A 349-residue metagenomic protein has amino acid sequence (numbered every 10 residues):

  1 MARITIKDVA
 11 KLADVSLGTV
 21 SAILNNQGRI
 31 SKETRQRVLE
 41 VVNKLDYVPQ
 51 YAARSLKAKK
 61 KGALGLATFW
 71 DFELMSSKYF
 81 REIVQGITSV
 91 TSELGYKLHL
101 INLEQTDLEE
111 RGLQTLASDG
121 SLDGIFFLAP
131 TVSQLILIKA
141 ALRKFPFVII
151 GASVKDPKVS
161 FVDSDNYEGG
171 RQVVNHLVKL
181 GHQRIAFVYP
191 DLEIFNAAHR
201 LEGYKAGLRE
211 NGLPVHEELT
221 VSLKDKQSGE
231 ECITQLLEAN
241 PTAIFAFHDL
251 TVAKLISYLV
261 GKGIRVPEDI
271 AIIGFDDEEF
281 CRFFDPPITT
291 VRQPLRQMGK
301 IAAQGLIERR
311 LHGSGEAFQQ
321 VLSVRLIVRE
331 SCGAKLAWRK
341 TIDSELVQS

Functional and structural regions predicted by a protein language model:
M1, A63-N175, C232-A239, L250: Alpha-helical recognition/docking segments in bacterial nutrient-uptake and carbohydrate-utilization systems
M1-G62, S349: N-terminal helix-turn-helix DNA-binding module of bacterial transcription factors
S16, G62, L122-D123, H182-I185 (+1 more regions): Short acidic/polar active-site loop segments enriched in Thr and Asp
T19, L56-L74, H176, R184-P190: Short beta-strand segments enriched in small/hydrophobic residues
W70-E82, L100-E109, V162-Q172, V188-C232 (+4 more regions): Hinge/beta->alpha junction and helix N-cap segments in small-molecule ligand-binding domains
Q183-I185, V215-E218, V266-A271: Short acidic capping loops at alpha-helix termini that bridge into adjacent secondary structure
E230-S349: Flexible loop/turn connectors
